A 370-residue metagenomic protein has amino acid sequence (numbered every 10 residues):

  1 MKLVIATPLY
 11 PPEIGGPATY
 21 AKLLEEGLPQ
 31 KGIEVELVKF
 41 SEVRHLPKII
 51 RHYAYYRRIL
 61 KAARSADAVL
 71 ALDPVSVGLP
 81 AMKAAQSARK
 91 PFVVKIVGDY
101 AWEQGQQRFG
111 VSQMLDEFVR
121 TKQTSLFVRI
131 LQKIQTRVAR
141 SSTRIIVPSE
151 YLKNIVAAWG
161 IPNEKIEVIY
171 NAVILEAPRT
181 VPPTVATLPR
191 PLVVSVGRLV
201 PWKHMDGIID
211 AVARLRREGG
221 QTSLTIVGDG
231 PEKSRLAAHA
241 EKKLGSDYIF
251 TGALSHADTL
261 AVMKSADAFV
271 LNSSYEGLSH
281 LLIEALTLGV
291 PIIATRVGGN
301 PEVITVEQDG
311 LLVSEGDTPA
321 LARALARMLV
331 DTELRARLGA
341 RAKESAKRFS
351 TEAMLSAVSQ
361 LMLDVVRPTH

Functional and structural regions predicted by a protein language model:
R57-L60, R64, S87, E117-R144: Membrane-proximal helix-turn-helix segments that form the acceptor-binding/catalytic region of lipid-linked
A63, A139, A253-L254, A261-A266: Short alpha-helical donor nucleotide-sugar binding micro-motif in glycosyltransferases
Y151, A172: Carbohydrate-associated surface elements
A186-V212: Conserved donor-binding/catalytic core segment of Leloir-type glycosyltransferases
A237-L254: Nucleotide-activated donor-binding/catalytic signature segment of Leloir-type glycosyltransferases, i.e., the conserved
S274: Aromatic "clamp/platform" in nucleotide-sugar-dependent glycosyltransferases that forms part of the donor/acceptor
P291-A294, I304: Short hydrophobic beta-strand element within catalytic cores of glycosyltransferases and related nucleotide-activated
V306-E307, L311-T318, R327-E333: Conserved acidic donor-binding segment of nucleotide-sugar-dependent glycosyltransferases
